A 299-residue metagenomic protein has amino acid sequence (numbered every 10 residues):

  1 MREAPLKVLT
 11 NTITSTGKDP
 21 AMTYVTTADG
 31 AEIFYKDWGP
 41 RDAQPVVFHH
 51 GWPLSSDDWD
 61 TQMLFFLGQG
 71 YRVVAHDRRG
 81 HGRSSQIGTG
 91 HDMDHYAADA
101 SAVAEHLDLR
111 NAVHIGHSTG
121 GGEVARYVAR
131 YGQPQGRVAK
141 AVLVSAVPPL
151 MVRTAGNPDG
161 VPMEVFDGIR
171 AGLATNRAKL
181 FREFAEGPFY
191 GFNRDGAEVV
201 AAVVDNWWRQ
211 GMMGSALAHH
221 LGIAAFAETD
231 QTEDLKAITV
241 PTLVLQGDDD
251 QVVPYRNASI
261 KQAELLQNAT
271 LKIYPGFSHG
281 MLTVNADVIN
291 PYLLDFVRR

Functional and structural regions predicted by a protein language model:
D29-T89: Conserved HGGG/HGGXW glycine-rich cap/lid loop of the alpha/beta-hydrolase fold
H50-W52, A112, G116-G121: Conserved alpha/beta-hydrolase "nucleophile elbow" surrounding the catalytic nucleophile
H95-A112: Conserved acidic catalytic loop of the alpha/beta-hydrolase fold
A125-T175: Flexible "cap/lid" loop of the alpha/beta hydrolase fold
P149-V161, A171-K236: Conserved alpha/beta-hydrolase catalytic His-Asp/Glu region
I238, V244-Q246, D250: Short beta-strand/loop motif that positions the catalytic acidic residue of the alpha/beta-hydrolase fold
Q251-N257: Conserved alpha/beta-hydrolase "acid-adjacent" motif
Q267-R299: Catalytic active-site module of serine/aspartate enzymes centered on a nucleophile-bearing elbow/loop
